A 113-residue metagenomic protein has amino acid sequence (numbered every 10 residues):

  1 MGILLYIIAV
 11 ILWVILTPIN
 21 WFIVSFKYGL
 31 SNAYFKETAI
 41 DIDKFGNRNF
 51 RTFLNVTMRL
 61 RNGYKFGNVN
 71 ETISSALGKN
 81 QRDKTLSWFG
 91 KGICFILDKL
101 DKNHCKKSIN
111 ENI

Functional and structural regions predicted by a protein language model:
M1-S31, F35-T38, I42, G46-N49 (+1 more regions): A hydrophobic membrane-anchoring feature enriched in long, contiguous, low-charge segments that mark signal-anchor
S25, V56-R59, G63: Short, surface-exposed, charged/polar-biased interaction segments
A33, E37-I40, K44-T52, V56-M58 (+2 more regions): Membrane-interacting helical modules
R61-I113: Polybasic, proline/glycine-rich intrinsically disordered low-complexity segments
